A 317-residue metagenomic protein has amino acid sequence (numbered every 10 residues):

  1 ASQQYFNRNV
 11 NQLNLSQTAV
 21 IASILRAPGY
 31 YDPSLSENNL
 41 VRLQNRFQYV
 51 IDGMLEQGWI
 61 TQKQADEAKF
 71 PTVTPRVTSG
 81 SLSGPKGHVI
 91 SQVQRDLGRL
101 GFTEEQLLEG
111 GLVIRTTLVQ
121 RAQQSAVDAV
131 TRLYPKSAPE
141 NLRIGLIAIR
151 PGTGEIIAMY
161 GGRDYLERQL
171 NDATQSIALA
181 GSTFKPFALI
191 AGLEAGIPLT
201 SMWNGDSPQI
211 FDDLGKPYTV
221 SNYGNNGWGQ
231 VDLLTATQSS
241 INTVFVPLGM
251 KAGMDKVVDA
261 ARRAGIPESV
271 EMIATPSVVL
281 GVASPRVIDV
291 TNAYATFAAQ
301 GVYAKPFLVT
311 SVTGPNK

Functional and structural regions predicted by a protein language model:
A1-Q120, Q124, D259-R263, E271 (+2 more regions): Non-catalytic, structured segments within soluble enzyme domains
N11, S79-P85, I197-V257, Y303 (+1 more regions): Conserved catalytic neighborhood of penicillin-recognizing serine enzymes
L13, I114, P139-L166, D259 (+2 more regions): A short, well-structured edge-of-sheet supersecondary motif
N14, E104-E105, R121-R150, L234-T237 (+1 more regions): Beta-lactamase-like hydrolase cores
S23, Y49, M54, A126 (+4 more regions): Active-site SXXK
Y165-S176: A short, polar/charged loop-to-alpha-helix boundary motif
L166, A252-V290, P315: Primarily short, surface-exposed interaction patches in extracytoplasmic proteins
S269-A274, T296-K317: Conserved active-site-proximal loop/helix segments of enzymes involved in bacterial cell-wall and related
